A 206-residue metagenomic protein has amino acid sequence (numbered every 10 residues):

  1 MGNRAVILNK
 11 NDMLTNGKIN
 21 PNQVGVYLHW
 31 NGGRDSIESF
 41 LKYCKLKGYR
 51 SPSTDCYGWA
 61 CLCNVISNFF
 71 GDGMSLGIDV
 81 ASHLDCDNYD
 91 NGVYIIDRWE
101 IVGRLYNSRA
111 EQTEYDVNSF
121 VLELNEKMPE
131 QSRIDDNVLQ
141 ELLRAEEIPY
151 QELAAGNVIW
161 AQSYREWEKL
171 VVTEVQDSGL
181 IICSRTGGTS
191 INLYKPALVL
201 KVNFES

Functional and structural regions predicted by a protein language model:
M1-V6, G33-S36: His-enriched metal-coordination microenvironments in redox/metal-binding proteins
R4-N9, Y94: Short beta-strand scaffold segments in enzyme catalytic cores
K18-D35, G187: Short, solvent-exposed aromatic-acidic interface loops
Y43-L143: Low-complexity intrinsically disordered segments
L139-A155: Mixed-charge, Lys/Arg-rich low-complexity intrinsically disordered regions
Y164-L193: Basic/aromatic-rich interaction segments and small domains that mediate binding to polyanionic partners
T186-S206: Intrinsically disordered, low-complexity, charged/polar segments
